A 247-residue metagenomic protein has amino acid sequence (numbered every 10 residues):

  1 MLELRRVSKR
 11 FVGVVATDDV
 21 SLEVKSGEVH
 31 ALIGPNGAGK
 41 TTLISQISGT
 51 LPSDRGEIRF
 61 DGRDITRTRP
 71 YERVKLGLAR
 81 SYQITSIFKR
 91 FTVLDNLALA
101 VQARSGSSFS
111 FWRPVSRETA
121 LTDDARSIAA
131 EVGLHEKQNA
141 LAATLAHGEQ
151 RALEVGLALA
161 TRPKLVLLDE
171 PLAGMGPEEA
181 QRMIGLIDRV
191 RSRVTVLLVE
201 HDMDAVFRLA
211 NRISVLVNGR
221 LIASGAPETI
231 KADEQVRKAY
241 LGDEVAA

Functional and structural regions predicted by a protein language model:
M1-A247: Glycine-rich phosphate-binding loops of nucleotide-dependent enzymes
